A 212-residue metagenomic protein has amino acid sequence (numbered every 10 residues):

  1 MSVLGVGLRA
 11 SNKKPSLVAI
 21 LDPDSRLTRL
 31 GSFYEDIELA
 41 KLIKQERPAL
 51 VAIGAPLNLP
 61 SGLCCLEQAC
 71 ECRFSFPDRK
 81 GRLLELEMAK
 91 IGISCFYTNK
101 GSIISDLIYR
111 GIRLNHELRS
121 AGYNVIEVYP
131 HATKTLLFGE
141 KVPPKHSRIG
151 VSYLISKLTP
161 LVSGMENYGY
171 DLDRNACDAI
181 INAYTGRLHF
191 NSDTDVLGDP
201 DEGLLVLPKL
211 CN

Functional and structural regions predicted by a protein language model:
M1-I180, T185-N212: Phosphate- and other anionic-substrate recognition elements at nucleic-acid/protein interfaces
